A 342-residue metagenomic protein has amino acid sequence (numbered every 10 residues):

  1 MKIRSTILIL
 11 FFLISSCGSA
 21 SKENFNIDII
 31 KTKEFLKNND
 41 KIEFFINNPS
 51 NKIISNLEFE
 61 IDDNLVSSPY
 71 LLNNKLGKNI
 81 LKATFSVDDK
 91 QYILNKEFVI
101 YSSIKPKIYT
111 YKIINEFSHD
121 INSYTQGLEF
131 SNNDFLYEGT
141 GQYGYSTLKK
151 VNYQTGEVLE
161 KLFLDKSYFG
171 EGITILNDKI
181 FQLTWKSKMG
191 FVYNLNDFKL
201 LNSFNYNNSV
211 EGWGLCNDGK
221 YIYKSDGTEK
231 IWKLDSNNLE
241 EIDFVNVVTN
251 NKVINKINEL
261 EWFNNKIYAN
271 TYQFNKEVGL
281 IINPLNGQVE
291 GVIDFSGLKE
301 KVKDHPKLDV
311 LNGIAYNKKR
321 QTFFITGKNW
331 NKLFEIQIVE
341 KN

Functional and structural regions predicted by a protein language model:
L13-S16: C-terminal motif of bacterial Sec signal peptides marking the signal peptidase cleavage site
G18-S21: Bacterial signal peptide processing site
Y101-N122, Y153-L159: A short helix->beta-strand "capping" segment at the edge of beta-propeller domains
I114-T147, K161-T174, G327-N329: Beta-strand-rich domains and repeat architectures in extracellular enzymes and scaffolds, especially beta-propellers
I121-D134, K166-N177, N207-G219, N251-N265 (+1 more regions): Beta-rich, blade/repeat-based domains predominating in secreted/periplasmic proteins but also intracellular
Y137-Q142, Q182-S187, K224-T228, A269-F274 (+1 more regions): Conserved beta-strand positions in repeat-built beta-propeller and related beta-rich domains
V151-G156, N194-F198, D235-L239, N283-G287 (+1 more regions): Short loop/turn segments that connect beta-strands within beta-propeller blades
G156-Y193, F198-S209: Blade-loop segments of beta-propeller domains
